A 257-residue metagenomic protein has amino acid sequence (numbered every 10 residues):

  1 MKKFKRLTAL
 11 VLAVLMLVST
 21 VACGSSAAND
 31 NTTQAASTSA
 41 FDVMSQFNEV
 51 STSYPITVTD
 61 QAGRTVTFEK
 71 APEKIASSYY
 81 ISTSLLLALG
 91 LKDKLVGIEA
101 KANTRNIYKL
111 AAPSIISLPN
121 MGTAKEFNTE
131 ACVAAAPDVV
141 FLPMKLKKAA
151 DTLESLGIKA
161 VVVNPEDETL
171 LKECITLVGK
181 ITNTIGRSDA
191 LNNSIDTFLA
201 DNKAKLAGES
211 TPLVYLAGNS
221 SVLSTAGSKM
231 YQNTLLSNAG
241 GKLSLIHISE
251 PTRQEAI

Functional and structural regions predicted by a protein language model:
K3-R6, L12, C23-S84, G186-Y215: Bacterial Sec-exported substrate-binding components of ABC uptake systems
M16-T20: Hydrophobic core
T65-T67, A149-S224, L245-I246: Extracytoplasmic substrate-binding proteins
A76-S78, V96-E99, V139-P143, V161-V163 (+2 more regions): Structural recognition of the beta-strand scaffold that forms the well-ordered cores of secreted hydrolase catalytic
S77-A135, V139, K145: A short, structured surface patch at a secondary-structure boundary
I81-S84, K101-T104, V139-V140, K145-A150 (+3 more regions): Solvent-exposed loop/turn segments at secondary-structure junctions within structured extracellular/periplasmic domains
Q232-S244: Short helix-loop-beta junction
I246-I257: Single conserved hydrophobic/aromatic residue that forms the stacking wall/gate of nucleotide- or nucleobase-binding
